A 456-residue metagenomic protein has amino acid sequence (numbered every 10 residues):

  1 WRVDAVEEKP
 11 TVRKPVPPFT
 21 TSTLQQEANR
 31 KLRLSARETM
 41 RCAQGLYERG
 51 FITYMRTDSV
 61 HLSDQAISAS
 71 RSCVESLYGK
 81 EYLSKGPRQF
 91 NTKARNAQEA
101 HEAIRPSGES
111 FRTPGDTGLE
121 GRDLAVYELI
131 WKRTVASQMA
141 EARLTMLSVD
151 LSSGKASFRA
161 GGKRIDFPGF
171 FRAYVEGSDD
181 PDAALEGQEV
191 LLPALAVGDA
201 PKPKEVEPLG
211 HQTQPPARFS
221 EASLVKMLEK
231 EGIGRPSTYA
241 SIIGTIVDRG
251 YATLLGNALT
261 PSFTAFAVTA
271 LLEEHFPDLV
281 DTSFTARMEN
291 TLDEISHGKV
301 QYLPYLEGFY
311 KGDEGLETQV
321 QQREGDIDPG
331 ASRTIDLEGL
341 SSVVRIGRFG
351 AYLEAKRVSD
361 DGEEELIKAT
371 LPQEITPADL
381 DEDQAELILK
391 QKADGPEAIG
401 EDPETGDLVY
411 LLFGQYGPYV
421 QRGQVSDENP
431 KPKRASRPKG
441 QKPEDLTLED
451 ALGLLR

Functional and structural regions predicted by a protein language model:
E7, T11, A36-R37, D58-R456: Basic, low-complexity terminal or inter-domain segments flanking catalytic cores
P17, L32, A217: Flexible coil/turn residues that form the inter-helical turn or adjacent wing/linker of helix-turn-helix
E27, K31-T39: A conserved hydrophobic secondary-structure block that centers on an alpha-helix together with its immediately flanking
C42: Residues within the DNA-recognition helix of helix-turn-helix
R49-I52: Eukaryotic nuclear/nucleolar intrinsically disordered, charge-dense low-complexity regions
M55: Short Lys/Arg-enriched helix C-cap and helix-to-coil transition segments that create basic nucleic-acid-contact patches
